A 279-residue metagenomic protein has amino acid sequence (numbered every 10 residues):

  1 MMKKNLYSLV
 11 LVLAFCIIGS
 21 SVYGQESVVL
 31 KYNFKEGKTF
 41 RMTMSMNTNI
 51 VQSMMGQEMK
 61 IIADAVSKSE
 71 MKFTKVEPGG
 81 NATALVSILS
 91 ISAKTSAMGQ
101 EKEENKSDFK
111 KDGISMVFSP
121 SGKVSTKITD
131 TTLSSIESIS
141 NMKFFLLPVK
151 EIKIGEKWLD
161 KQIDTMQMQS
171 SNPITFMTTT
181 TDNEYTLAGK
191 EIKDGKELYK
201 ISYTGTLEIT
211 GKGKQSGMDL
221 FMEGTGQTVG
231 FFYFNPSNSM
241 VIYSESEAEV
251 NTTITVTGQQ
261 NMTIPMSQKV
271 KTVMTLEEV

Functional and structural regions predicted by a protein language model:
M1-L11: Bacterial N-terminal signal peptides that target proteins for export
V10-G19: Bacterial N-terminal signal peptides
G24-V279: Signature of exported/secreted
